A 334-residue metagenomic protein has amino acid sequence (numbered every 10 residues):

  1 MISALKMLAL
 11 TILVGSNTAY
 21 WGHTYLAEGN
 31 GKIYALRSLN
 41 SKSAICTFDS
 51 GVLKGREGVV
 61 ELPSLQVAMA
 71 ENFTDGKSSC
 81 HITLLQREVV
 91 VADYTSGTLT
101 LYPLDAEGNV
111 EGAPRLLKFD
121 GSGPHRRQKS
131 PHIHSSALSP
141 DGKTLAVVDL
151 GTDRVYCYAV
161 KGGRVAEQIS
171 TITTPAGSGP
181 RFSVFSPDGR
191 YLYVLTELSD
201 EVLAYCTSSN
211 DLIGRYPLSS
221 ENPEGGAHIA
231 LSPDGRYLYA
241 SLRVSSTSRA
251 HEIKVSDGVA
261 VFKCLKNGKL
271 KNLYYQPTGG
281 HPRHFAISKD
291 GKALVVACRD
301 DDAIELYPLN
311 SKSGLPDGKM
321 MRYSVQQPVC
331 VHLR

Functional and structural regions predicted by a protein language model:
L13-V14, A35-L39, V91-Y94, V147-L150 (+5 more regions): Conserved beta-strand positions in repeat-built beta-propeller and related beta-rich domains
Y20-N30, T74-R87, D120-D141, T174-Y191 (+4 more regions): Beta-rich, blade/repeat-based domains predominating in secreted/periplasmic proteins but also intracellular
Y20-R87: Blade-loop segments of beta-propeller domains
K42-A44, S96-T98, E111, T152-R154 (+6 more regions): A detector of repeated loop/turn-to-beta-strand junctions in beta-rich toroidal repeat architectures
F48-L62, Y102-E111, Y158-V165, Y205-D211 (+2 more regions): Short loop/turn segments immediately following beta-strands, especially the blade-tip and inter-blade linker loops
R56-N72, E111-G121, E167-I172, L212-L218 (+2 more regions): Beta-propeller fold detector
L62-S135: Asp-box/WD-like beta-propeller blade repeats and closely related beta-sheet repeat scaffolds
L145-D200: Loop-centered beta-sheet repeat module
